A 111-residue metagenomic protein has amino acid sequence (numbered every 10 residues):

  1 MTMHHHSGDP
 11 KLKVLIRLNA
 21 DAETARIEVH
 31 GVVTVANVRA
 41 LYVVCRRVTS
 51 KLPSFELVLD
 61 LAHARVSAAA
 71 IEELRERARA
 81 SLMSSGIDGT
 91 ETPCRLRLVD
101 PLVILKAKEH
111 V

Functional and structural regions predicted by a protein language model:
H4-A40: STAS-typified acidic loop motif
A36-H110: Amphipathic alpha-helical interaction surfaces in cytosolic regulatory modules
